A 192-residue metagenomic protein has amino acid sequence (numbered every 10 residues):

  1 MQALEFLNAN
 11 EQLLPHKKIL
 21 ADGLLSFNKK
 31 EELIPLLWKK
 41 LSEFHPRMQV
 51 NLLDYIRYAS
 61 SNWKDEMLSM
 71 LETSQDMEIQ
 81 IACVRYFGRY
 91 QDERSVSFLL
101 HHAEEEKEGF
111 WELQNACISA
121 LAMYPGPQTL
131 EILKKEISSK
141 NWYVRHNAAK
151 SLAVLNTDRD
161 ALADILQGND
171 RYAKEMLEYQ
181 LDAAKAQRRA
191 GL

Functional and structural regions predicted by a protein language model:
M1, K30-I34, K64, V96 (+1 more regions): Core helices of alpha-solenoid repeat scaffolds
A3-E5, P35-L37, E66-L68, L162-G168: Alpha-helical repeat scaffolds
F6-A9, P15-K29, W38-S42, P46-S61 (+7 more regions): Structural detector for internal amphipathic alpha-helices that build alpha-solenoid repeat scaffolds
R171-A173: Post-kinase regulatory C-tail/linker adjacent to protein kinase catalytic domains
